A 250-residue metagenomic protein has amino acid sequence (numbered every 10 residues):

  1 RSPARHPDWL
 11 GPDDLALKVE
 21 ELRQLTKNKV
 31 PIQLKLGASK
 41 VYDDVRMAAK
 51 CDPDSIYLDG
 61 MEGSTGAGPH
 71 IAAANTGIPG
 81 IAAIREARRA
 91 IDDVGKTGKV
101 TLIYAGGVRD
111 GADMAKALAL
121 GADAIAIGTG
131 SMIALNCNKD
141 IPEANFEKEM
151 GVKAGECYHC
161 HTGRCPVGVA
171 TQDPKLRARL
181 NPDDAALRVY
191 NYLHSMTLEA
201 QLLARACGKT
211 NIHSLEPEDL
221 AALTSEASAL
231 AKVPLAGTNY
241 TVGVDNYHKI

Functional and structural regions predicted by a protein language model:
P3-R177: Glycine-rich phosphate/ribose-binding loops and adjacent secondary-structure elements that form binding surfaces
L176-I250: C-terminal extensions of enzymes
